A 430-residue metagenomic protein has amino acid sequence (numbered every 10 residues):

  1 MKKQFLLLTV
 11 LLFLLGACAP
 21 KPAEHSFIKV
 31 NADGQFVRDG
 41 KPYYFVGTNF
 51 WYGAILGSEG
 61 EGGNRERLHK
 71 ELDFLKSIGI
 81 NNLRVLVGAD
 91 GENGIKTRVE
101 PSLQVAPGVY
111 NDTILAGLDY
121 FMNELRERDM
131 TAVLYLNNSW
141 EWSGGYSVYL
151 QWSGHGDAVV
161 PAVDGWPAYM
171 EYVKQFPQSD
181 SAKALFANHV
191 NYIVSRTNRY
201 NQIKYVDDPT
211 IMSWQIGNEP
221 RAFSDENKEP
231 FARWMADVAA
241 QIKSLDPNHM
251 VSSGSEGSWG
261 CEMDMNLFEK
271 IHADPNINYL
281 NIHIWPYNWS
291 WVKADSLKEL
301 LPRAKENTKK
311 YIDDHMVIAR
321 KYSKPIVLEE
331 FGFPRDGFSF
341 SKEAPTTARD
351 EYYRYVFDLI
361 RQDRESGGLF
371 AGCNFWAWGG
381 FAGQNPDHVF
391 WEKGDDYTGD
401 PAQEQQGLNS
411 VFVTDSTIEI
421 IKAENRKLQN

Functional and structural regions predicted by a protein language model:
M1-Q4: Positively charged n-region of N-terminal signal peptides that target proteins for export
L6-T9: Sec-dependent N-terminal signal peptides
L15-A17: C-terminal motif of bacterial Sec signal peptides marking the signal peptidase cleavage site
A19-H25: Bacterial Sec signal peptide processing site at the extreme N-terminus
H25-V292, L300-I326, F331-L428: Active-site mouth of glycoside hydrolases
D295: Amphipathic helical hotspot of TIR/SEFIR-family domains
